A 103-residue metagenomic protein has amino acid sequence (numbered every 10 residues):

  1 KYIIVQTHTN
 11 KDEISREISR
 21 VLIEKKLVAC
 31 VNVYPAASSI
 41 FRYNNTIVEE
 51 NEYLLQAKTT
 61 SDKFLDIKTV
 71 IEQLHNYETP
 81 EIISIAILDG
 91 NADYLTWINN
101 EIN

Functional and structural regions predicted by a protein language model:
K1-N103: Positively charged, small/polar-rich N-terminal and surface patches that mediate targeting and assembly and bind
